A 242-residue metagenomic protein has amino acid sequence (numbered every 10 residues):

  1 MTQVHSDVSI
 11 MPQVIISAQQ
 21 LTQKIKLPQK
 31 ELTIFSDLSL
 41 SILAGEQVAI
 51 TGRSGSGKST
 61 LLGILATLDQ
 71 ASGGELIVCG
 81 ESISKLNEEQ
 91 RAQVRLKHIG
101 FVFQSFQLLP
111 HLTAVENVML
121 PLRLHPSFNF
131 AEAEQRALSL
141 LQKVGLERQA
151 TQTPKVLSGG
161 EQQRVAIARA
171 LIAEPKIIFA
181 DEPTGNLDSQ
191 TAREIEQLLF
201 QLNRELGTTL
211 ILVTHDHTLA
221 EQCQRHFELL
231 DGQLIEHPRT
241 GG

Functional and structural regions predicted by a protein language model:
M1-K24, E236-G242: ABC-family P-loop ATPase nucleotide-binding domain
I15-I16, L21-Q222, H226-L229: ABC family nucleotide-binding domain
H226-P238: H-loop (His-switch) and adjacent beta-strand-loop-beta switch element of ABC-type ATPase nucleotide-binding domains
